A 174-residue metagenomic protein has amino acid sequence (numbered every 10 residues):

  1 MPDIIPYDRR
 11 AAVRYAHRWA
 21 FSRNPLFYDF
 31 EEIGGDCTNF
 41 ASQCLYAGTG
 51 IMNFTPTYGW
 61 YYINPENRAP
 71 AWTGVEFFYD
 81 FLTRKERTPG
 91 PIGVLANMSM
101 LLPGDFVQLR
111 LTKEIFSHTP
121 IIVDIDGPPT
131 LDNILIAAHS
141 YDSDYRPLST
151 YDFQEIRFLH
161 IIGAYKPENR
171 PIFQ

Functional and structural regions predicted by a protein language model:
M1-T73: N-terminal capping segments
F21, L45-Y46, T112, I125 (+1 more regions): Residue-level marker of positions within ordered structural domains that often coincide with functionally constrained
G50, F77, G90-M100, Y141 (+2 more regions): Mature, Sec-exported extracytoplasmic domains of Gram-positive
F54-T57, T119, L148: Short, solvent-exposed loop/turn and secondary-structure capping segments
Y62-I136: ...with weaker cross-activation on analogous glycine-rich loops/strands in unrelated enzymes
I121-Q174: Glycine-rich, aromatic-bearing surface loops/beta-hairpins
